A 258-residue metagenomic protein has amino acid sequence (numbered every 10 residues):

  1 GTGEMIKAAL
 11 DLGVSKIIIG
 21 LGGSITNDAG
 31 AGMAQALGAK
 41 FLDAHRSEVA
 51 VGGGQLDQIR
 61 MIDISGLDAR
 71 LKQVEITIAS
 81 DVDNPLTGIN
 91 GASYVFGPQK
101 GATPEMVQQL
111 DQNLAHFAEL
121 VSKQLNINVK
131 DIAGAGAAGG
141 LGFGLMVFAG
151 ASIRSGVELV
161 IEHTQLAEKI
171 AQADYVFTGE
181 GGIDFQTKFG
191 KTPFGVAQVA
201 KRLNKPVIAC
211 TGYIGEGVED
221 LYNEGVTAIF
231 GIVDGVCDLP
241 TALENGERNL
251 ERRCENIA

Functional and structural regions predicted by a protein language model:
G1-L21, I25-A258: N-terminal loops that bind phosphate or other acidic moieties and the adjacent beta-alpha structural core
